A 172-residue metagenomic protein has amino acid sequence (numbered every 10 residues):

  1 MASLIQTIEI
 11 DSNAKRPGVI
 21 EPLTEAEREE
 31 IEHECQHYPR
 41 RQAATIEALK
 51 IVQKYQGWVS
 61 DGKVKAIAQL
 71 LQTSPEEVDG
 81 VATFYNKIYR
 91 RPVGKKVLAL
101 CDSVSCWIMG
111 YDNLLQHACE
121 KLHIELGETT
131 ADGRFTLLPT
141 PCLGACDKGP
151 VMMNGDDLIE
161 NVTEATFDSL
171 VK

Functional and structural regions predicted by a protein language model:
A2-K172: Signature of N-terminal electron-transfer/Fe-S-associated modules in redox systems
